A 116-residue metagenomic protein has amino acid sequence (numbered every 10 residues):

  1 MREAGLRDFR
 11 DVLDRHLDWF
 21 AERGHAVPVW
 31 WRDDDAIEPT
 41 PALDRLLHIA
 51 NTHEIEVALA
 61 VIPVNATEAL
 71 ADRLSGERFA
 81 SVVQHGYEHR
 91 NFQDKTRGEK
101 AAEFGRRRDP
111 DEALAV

Functional and structural regions predicted by a protein language model:
M1-V116: Catalytic alpha-helical scaffold of carbohydrate-active enzymes acting on polysaccharides/glycoconjugates
